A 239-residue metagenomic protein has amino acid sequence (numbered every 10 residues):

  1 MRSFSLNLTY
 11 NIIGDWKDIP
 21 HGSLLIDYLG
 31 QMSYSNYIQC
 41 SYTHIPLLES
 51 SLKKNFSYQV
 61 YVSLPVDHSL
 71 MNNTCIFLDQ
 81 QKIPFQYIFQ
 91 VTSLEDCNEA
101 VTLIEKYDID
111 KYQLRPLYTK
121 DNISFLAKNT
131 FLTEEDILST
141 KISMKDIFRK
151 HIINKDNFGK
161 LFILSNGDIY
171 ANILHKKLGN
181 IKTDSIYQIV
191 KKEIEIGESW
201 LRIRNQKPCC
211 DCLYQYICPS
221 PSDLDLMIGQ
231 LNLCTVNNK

Functional and structural regions predicted by a protein language model:
M1-Y34, D211: Long, charge-rich, low-complexity alpha-helical segments
I12-I19, N36-L47, Y61-S69, I88-E95 (+1 more regions): Structural motif
S23-Y42, L48-Q59: Catalytic domains of carbohydrate-active enzymes, especially glycoside hydrolases
L29, L47-S57, N72-I83, L103-Y107: Acidic (Asp/Glu)-rich catalytic clusters
K53-Y58, Q80, Y87, I123-E135: Inter-domain helical "communication" segments and dimerization helices that couple sensory or membrane-embedded modules
L70, L78-Q86, L94-F125, Q230-K239: Non-catalytic interaction/Regulatory regions outside core domains
K106-H175, I217: A C-terminal junction/extension of Radical SAM enzymes
L178-K239: Flexible mid-to-C-terminal extensions adjoining Fe-S/redox cofactors in radical SAM and related proteins
